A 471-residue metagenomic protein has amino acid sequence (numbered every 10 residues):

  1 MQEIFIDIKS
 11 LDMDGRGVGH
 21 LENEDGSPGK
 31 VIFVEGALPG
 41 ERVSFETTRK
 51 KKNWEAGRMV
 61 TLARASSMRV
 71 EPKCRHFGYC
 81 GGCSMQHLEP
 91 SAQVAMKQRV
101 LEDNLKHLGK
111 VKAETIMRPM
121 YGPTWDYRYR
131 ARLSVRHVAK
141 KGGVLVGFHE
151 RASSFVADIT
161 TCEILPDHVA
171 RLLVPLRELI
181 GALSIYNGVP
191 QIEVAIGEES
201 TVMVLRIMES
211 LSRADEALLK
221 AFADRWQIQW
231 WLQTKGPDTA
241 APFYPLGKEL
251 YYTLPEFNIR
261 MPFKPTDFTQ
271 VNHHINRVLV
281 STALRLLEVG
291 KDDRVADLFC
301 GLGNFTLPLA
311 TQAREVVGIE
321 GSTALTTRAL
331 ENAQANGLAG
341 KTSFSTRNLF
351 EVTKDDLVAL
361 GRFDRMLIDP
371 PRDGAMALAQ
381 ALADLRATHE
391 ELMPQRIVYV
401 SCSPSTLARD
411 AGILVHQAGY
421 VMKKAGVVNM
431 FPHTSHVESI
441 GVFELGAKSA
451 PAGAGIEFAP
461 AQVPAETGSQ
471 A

Functional and structural regions predicted by a protein language model:
M1-P72, H76, G340, L349 (+1 more regions): Terminal RNA-binding accessory module
M13, S210-A471: Rossmann-like S-adenosyl-L-methionine
G17-N23, G147-E150, A329: Short, acidic/hydrophobic/Gly-rich beta-strand patch recurrent on exposed beta strands that often constitutes part
S44-E46, R132, A296: Hydrophobic beta-strand signal
V60-P72, G78-V189: Extended interfacial segments that mediate partner engagement and assembly in macromolecular machines
S66-R75, K141-V144, S154-D158, G446-A471: Flexible, glycine-/basic-rich loop-and-beta segments that form/coincide with the SAM-dependent methyltransferase
W125-Y129, E198, S435-H436: A short, glycine/Asx- and small/polar-enriched loop/turn that sits immediately N-terminal to a beta-strand
